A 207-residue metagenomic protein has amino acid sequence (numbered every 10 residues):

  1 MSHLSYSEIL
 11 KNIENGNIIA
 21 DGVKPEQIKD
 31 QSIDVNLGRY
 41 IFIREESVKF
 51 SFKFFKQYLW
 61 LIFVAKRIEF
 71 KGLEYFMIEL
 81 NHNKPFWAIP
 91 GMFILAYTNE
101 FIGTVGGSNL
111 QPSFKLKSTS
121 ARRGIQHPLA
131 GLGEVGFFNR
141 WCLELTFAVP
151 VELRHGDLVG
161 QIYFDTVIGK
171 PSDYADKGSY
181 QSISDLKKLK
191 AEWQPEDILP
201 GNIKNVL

Functional and structural regions predicted by a protein language model:
M1-L207: DUTPase catalytic domain/fold
